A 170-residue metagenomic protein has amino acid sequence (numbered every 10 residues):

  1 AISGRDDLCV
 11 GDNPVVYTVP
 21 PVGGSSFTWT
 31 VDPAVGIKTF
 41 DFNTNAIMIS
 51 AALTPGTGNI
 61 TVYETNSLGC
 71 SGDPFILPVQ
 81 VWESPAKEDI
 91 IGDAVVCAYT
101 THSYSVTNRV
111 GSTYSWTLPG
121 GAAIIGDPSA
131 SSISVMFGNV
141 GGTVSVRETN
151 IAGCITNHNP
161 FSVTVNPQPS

Functional and structural regions predicted by a protein language model:
A1-R5, K38, E83-G92, P167-S170: Proline-enriched interdomain boundary motifs that mark the N-terminal boundary and often initiate the first structured
C9, S67-P74, C97, I151-H158: Short, exposed coil/turn segments at beta-strand boundaries within extracellular/luminal domains
D12-P21, Y99-N108: A short beta-strand segment in extracellular, disulfide-stabilized domains
V22-T28, N108-S115, G120: Solvent-exposed loop segments of extracellular immunoglobulin-like
V31-T44, L118-A130: Low-complexity "stalk/linker" and mucin-like segments enriched in Ser/Thr/Pro/Ala/Gly
N43-T57, S129-G141: Solvent-exposed segments in extracellular or luminal domains encompassing
V62-E64, E148: Conserved structural position at the C-terminal beta-strand of extracellular beta-sandwich adhesion modules
P74-V81, H158-T164: C-terminal edge beta-strand
